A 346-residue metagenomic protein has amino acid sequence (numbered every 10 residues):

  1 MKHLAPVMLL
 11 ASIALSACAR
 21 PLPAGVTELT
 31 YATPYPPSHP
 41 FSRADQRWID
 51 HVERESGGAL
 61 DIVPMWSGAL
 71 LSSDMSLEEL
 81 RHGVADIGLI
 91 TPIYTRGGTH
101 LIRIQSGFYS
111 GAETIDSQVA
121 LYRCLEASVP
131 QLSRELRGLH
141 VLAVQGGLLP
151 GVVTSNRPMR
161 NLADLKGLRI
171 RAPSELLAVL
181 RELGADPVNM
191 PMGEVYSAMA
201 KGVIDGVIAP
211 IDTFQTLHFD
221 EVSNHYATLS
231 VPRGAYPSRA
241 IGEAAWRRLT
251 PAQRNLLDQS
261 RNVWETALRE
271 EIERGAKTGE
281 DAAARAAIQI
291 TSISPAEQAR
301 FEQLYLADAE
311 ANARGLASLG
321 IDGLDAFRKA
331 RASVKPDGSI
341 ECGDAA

Functional and structural regions predicted by a protein language model:
M1-M8: Bacterial N-terminal signal peptides that target proteins for export
L10, C18-D116, R134-E135, L139-A346: N-terminal secretory/targeting leader peptides
T114-Q131: A gly/proline- and charged-residue-enriched helix-loop-helix capping module
